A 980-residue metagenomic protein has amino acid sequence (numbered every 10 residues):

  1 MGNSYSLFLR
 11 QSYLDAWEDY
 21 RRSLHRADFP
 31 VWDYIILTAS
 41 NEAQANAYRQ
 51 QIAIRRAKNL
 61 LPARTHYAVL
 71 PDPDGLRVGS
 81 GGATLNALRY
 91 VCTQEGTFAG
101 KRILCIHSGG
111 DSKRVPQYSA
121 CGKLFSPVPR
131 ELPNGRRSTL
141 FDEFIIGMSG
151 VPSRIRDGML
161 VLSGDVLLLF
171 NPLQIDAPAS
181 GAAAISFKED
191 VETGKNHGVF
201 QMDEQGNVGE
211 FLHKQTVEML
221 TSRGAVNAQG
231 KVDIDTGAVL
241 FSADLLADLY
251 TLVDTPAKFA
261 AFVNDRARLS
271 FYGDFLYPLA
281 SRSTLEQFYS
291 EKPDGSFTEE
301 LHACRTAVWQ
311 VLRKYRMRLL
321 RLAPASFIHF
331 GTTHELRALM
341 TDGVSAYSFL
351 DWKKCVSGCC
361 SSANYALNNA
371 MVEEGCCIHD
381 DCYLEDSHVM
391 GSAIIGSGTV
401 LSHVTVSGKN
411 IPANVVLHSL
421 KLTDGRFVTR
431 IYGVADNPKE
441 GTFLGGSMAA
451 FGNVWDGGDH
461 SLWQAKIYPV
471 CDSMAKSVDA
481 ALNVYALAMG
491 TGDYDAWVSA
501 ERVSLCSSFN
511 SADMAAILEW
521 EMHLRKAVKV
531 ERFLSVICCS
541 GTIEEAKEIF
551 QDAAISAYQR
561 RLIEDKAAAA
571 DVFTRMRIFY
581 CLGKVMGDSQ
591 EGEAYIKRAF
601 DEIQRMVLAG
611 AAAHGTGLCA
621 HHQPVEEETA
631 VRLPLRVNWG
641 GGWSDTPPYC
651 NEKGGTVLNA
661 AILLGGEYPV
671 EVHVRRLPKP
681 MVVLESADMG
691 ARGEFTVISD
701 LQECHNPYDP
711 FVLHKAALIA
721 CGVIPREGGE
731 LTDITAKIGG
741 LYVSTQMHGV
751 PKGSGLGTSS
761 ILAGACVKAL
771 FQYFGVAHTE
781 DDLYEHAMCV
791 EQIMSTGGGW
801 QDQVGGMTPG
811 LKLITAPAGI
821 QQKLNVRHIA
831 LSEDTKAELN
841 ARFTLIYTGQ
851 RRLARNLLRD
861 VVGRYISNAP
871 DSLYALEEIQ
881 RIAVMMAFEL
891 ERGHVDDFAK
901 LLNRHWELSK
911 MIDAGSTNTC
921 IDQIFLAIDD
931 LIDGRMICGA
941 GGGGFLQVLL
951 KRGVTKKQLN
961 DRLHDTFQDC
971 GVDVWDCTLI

Functional and structural regions predicted by a protein language model:
G2-Y347, H379-D386, M390-S392, G396-T542: Unchanged
A87, F144, P178, A599-V607 (+2 more regions): Stable alpha-helical structural segments in soluble proteins, enriched in small hydrophobic residues
R89-C92, Y277, I719-V723, K768-Q772 (+1 more regions): Short glycine/serine- and small hydrophobic-enriched flexible loop segments
C121, F125-S126, S754-V776: DPxDG-like acidic metal-binding loop motif
S348-E374: Surface beta-strand/loop "capping" patches
T491-D733, V776, E785-G797, Q803-I937 (+1 more regions): C-terminal nucleotide
R726-V750: Glycine- and acidic-rich phosphate- and metal-coordinating loops
V750-S754, I932-R935: Short pre-catalytic strand/loop immediately N-terminal to key active-site residues, enriched for Gly-Thr
